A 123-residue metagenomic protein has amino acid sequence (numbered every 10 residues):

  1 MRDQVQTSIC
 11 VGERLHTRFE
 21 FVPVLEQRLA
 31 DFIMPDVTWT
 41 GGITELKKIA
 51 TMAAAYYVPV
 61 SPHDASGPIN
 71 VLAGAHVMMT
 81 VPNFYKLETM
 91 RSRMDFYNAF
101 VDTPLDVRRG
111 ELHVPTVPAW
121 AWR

Functional and structural regions predicted by a protein language model:
M1-E111, P115-V117: Shared catalytic-loop signature of beta/alpha-barrel
P118-R123: Low-complexity basic/metal-binding stretches
